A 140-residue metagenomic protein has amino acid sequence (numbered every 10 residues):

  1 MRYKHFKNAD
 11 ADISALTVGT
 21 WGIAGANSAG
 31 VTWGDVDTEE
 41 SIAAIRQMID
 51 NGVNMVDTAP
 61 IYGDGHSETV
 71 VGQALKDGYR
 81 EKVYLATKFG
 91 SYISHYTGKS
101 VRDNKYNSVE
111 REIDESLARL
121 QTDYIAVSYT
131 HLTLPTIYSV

Functional and structural regions predicted by a protein language model:
M1-V83: N-terminal binding-site loop/beta-alpha segment at the start of enzyme catalytic domains that lines or forms
N27-T38, H95-N107: Active-site mouth loops of central-metabolism enzymes
V36-Q47, K105-R119: Short, acidic/polar
N54, D123-A126: Short acidic/polar active-site loop segments enriched in Thr and Asp
K82-S94: A short, structured active-site edge motif that brings together acidic residues
T130-T136: Conserved small/polar residues in nucleotide/adenosyl-binding loops
